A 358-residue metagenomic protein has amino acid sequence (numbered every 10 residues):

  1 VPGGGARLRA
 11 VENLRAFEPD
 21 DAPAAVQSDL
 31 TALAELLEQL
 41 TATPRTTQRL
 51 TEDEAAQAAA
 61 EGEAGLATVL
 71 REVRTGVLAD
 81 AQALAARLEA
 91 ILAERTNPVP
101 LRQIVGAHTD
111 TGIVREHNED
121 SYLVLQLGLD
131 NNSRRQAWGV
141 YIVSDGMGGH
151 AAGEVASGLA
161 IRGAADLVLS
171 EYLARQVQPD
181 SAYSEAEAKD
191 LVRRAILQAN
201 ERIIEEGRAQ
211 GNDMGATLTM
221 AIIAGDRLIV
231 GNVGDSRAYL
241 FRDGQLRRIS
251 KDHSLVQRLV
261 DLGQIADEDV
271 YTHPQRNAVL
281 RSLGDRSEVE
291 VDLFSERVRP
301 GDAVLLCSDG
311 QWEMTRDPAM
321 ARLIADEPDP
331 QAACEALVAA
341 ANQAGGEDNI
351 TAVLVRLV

Functional and structural regions predicted by a protein language model:
V1-G5, R9-P19, A42-D53, A59-V358: PP2C/PPM-type serine/threonine phosphatase catalytic domain
N13, S28-L40: A conserved short alpha-helix in the C-terminal lobe of the Hanks/eukaryotic protein kinase catalytic domain
E18-V26: Conserved end of the kinase activation segment
V26-L33, G62, D80: An acidic site on a long C-lobe helix of protein kinase domains
